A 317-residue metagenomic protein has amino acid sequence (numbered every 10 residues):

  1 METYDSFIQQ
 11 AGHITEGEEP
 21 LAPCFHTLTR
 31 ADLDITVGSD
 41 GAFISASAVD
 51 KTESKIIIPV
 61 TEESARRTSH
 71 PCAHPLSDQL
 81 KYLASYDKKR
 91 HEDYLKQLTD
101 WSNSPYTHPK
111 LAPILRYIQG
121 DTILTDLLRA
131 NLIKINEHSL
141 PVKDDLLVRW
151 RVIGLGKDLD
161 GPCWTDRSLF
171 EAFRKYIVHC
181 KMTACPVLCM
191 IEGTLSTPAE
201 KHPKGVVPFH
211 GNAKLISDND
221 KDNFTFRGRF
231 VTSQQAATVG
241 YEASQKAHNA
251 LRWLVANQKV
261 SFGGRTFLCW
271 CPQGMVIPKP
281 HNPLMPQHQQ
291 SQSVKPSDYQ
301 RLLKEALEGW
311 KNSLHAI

Functional and structural regions predicted by a protein language model:
M1-V187, N219-I317: Conserved phosphate-interacting/catalytic interface
E192-T194: Short Cys/His-rich metal-coordination motifs, predominantly Zn2+-binding knuckles/fingers
T197-Q235: Short microdomains enriched in Cys/His and/or Lys/Arg
